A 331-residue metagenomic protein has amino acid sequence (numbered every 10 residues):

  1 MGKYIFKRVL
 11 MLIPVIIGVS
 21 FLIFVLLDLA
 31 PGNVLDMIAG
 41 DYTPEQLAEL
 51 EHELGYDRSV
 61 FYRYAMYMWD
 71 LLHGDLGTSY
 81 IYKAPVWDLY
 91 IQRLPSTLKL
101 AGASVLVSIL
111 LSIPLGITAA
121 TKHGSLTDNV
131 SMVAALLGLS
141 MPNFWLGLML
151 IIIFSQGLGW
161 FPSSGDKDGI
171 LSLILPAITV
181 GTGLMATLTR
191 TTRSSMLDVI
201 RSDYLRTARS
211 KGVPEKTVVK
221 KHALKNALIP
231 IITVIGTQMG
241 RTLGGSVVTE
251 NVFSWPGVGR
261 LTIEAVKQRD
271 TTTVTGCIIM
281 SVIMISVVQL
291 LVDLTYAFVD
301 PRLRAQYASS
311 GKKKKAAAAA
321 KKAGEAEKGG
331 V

Functional and structural regions predicted by a protein language model:
G2-K3, Q92-T127, K167-A319, G324-E325 (+1 more regions): Alpha-helical transmembrane segments of integral membrane proteins, especially multi-pass inner/plasma-membrane
G2-M11, L111-L150: Cytoplasmic-entry segments and transmembrane alpha-helices of multi-pass inner-membrane transporters
V15-A65, L158-L175: Hydrophobic alpha-helical transmembrane segments of membrane transport/permease proteins and related membrane-embedded
A30, G138-M141, L243: Transmembrane helix irregularities
L35-I81, A308-V331: Membrane-topology segments of multi-pass transport proteins
H52-F61, L76-V86, D168, V180 (+1 more regions): Membrane-interfacial helix-loop-helix junctions in multi-pass membrane proteins
D57-I113: An internal, D/E-rich "acidic patch" concept
K83, M132-S194, K312: Membrane-water interface segments at transmembrane-helix boundaries in multipass membrane proteins
